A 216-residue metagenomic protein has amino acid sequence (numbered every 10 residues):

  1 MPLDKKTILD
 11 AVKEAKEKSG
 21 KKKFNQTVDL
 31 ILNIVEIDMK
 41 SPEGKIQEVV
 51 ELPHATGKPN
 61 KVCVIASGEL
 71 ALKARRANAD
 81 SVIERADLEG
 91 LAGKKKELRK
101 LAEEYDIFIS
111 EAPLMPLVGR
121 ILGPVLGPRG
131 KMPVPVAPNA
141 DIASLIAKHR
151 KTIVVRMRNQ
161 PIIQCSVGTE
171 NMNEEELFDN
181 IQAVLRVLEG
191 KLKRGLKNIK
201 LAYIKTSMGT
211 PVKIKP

Functional and structural regions predicted by a protein language model:
M1-K6, D10, K213-P216: Intrinsically disordered, compositionally biased charged tails
D10-K18: Interdomain regulatory linker/hinge segments that flank or connect interaction modules in polarity/junction/synaptic
A11, A74, G127, I204: Residue-level signature of catalytic and energy-coupling elements of molecular machines, predominantly ATP/GTP-dependent
K18-L72, G93-K96: Translation machinery proteins
K23-V28, K191-A202: Flexible, glycine/charged-enriched surface loops at secondary-structure junctions
A66, V167-T169, T206-M208, P216: Flexible glycine-/small-residue-rich
R75-A79: Glycine-rich phosphate-binding loops that contact phosphosugars or nucleotide phosphates
I83-V187: Long, charge-patterned amphipathic alpha-helical coiled-coil/hairpin "stalk" segments used as oligomerization
